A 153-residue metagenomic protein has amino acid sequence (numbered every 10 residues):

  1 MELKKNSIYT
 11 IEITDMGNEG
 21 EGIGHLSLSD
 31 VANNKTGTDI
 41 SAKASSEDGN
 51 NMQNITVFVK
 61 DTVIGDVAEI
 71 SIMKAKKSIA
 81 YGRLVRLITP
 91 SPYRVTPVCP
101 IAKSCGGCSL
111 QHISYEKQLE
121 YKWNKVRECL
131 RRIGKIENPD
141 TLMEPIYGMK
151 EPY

Functional and structural regions predicted by a protein language model:
M1-Y153: SAM-dependent transferase fold signal centered on methyltransferase-like domains, encompassing both Class I
